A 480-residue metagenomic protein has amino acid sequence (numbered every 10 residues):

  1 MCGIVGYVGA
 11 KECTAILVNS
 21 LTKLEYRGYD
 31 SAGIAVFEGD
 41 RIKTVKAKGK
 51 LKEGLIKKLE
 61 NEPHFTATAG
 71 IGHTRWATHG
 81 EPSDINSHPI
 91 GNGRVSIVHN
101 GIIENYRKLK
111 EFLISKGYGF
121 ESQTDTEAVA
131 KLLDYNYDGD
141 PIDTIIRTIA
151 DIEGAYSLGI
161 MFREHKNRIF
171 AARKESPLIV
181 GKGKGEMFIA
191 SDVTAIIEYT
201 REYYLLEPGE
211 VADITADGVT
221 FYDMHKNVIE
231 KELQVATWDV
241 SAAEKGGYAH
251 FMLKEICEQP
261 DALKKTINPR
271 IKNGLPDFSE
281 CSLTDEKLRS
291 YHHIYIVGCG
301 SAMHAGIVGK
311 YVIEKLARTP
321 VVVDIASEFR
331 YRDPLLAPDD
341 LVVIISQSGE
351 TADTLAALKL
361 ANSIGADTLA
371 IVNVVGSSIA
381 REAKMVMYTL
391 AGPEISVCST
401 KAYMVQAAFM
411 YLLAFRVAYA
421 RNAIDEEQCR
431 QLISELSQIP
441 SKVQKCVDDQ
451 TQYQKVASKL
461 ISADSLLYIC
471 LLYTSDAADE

Functional and structural regions predicted by a protein language model:
M1-H250, K254, D261-H292, E426 (+2 more regions): Conserved short alpha-helical segments that host acidic/polar catalytic motifs at enzyme active sites
T74-I85, G274-T284, K310, E314-I345: Glycine-rich oxoanion-binding loops at beta->alpha junctions
K116, K174, A317, I364 (+1 more regions): Short, structured coil segments at secondary-structure junctions
T266, V372-Q431: Short alpha-helices
Y291-V297, L466-I469: Short glycine-rich phosphate-binding loop at a beta-alpha junction
I296-K310, V321-V323, E328-D333, P338-Y388: Extended, hydrophobic alpha-helical segments in both membrane/secreted and soluble proteins
Y453-L472: Charge-patterned, long linear interaction tracts outside catalytic cores
Y473-E480: Conserved small/polar residues in nucleotide/adenosyl-binding loops
